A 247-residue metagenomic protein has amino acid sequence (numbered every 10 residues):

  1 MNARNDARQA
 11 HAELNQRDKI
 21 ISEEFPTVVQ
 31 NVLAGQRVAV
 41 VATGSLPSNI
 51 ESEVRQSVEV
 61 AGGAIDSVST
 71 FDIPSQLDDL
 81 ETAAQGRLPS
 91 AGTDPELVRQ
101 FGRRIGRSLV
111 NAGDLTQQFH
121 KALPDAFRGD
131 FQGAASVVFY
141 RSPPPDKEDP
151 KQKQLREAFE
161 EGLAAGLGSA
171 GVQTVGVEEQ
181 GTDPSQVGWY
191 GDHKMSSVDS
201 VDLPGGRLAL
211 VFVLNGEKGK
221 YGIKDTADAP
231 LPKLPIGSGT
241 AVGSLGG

Functional and structural regions predicted by a protein language model:
M1-V32, S48, S52, V60: Extracellular/lumenal/periplasmic "stalk" regions immediately C-terminal to a signal peptide or transmembrane helix
Q30-T93: Domain-scale macromolecular recognition modules
N31-A34, R128-A134, G168: Flexible, charged surface loops at secondary-structure boundaries
A42-S45, F139-P144, E179: Structural motif
A64-I65, Q132-V137, A170-Q173: Loop/turn elements at helix/coil->beta-strand transitions in domains of secreted/extracellular proteins
D72-G162: A substrate-binding/cap region within the structured catalytic cores of diverse enzymes
P144-G247: Extracytoplasmic/luminal low-complexity segments enriched in Pro/Gly and acidic/polar residues that act as flexible
